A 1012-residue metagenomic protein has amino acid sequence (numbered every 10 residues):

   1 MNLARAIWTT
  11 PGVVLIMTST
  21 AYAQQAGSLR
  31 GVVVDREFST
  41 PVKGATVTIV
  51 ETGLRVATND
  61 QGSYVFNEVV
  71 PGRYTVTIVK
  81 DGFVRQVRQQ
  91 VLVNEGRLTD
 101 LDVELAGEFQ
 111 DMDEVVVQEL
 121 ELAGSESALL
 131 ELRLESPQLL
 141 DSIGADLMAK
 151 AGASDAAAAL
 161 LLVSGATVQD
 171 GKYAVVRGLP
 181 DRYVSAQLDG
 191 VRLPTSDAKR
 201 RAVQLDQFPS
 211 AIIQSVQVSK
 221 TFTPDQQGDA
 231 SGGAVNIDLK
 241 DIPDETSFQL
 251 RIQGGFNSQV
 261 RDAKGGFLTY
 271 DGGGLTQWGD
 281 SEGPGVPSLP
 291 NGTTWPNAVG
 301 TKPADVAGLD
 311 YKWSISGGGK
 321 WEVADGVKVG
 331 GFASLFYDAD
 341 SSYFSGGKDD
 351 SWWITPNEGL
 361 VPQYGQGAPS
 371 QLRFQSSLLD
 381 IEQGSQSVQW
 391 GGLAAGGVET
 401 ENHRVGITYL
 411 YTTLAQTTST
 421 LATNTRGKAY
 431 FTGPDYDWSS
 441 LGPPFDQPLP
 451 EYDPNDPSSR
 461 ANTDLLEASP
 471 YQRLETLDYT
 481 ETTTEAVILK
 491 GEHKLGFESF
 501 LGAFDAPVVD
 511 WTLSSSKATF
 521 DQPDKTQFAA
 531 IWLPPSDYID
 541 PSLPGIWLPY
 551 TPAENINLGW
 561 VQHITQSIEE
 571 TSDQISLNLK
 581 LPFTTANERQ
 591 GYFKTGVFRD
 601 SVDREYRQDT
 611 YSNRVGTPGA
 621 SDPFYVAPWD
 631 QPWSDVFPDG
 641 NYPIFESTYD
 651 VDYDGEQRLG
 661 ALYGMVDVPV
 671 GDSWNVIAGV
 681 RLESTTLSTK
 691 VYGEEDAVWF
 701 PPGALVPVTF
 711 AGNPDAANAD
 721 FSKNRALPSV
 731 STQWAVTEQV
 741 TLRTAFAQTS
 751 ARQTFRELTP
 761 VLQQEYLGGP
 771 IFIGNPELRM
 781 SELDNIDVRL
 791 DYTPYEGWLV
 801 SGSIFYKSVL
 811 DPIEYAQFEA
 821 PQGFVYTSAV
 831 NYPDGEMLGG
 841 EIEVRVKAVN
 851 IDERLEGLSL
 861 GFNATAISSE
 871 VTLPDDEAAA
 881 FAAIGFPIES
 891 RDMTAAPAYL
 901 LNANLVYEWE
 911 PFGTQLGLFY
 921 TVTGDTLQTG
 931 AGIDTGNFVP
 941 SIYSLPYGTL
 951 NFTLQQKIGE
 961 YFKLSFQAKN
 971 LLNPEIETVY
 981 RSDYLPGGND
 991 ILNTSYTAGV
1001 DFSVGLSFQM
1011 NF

Functional and structural regions predicted by a protein language model:
A21-A123: Periplasm-facing N-terminal accessory domains of Gram-negative outer-membrane beta-barrel systems
V84, V91-D100, D113-R182, L188-P224 (+2 more regions): Periplasmic N-terminal accessory/gating domains of Gram-negative outer-membrane beta-barrel systems
I242-S247, E322-V329, N402, G496-D510 (+10 more regions): Short loop/turn motifs that connect adjacent beta-strands in outer-membrane beta-barrel proteins
P296-T432, S439, P443-F445, P450-Y452 (+2 more regions): Transmembrane beta-barrel wall of Gram-negative outer-membrane proteins
D349-D380, S419-L474, Q527-V561, T617-E646 (+6 more regions): Solvent-exposed loop segments that connect transmembrane elements
A468-A486, K490, S647-G660, F721 (+6 more regions): Outer-membrane beta-barrel signature, preferentially recognizing the C-terminal barrel domain of Gram-negative
L799, I804-L810, Y826-G930: Gram-negative outer-membrane beta-barrel transporters
L858, T921-A931, Q955-F1012: C-terminal beta-signal and adjacent terminal beta-strands/loops of Gram-negative outer-membrane beta-barrel proteins
